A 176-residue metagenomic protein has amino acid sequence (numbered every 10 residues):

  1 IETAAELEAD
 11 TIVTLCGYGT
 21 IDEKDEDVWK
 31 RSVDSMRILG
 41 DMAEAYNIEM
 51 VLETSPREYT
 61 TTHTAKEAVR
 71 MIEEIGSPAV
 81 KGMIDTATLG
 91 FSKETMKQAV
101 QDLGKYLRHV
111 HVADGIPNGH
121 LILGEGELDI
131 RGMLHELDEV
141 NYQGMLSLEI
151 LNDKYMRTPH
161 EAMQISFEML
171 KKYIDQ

Functional and structural regions predicted by a protein language model:
I1-G82, F91: Active-site acidic/histidine proton-transfer and metal-coordination neighborhood in alpha/beta enzyme cores
E8-D10, D34, T62-I84, T88-Q176: Histidine-acidic metal/acid-base catalytic patches
